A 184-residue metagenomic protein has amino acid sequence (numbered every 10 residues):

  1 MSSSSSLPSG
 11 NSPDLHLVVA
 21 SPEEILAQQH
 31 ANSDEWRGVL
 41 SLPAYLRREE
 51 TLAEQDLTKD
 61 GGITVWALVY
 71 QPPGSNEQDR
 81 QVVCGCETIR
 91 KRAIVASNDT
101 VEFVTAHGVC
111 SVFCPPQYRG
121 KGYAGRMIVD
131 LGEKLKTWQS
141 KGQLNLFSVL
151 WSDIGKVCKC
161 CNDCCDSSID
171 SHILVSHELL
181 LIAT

Functional and structural regions predicted by a protein language model:
S2-C84, N98-V101, G108, H172 (+1 more regions): Short amphipathic alpha-helix that is part of the acyltransferase structural core
P72-D79, N98-F103, Q117-K121, K136-Q143: Short, charge-rich binding segments
E87-A93, M127: Acidic, serine/threonine-rich, low-complexity C-terminal transcriptional regulatory domains
K91-A93, V112-C114, S152-K156: An acidic- and aromatic-residue-enriched active-site/binding cleft used to recognize and process polar
F103, V109, Y118, L131-E133 (+2 more regions): Aromatic (often tryptophan-rich) hydrophobic motifs at membrane interfaces
S111-C114, R119-T137: Conserved acetyl-CoA-binding loop-helix of GNAT-fold acetyltransferases
T137-L180: Conserved active-site alpha-helix within GNAT-family acetyltransferase domains
